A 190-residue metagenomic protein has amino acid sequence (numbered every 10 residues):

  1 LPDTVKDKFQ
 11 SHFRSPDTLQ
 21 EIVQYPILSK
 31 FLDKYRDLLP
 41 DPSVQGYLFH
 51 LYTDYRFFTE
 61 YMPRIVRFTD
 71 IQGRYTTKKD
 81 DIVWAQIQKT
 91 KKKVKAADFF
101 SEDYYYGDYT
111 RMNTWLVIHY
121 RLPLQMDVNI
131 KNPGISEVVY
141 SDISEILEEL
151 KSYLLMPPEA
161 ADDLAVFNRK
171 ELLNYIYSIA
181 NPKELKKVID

Functional and structural regions predicted by a protein language model:
L1-D190: N-terminal leader/auxiliary helical segments
